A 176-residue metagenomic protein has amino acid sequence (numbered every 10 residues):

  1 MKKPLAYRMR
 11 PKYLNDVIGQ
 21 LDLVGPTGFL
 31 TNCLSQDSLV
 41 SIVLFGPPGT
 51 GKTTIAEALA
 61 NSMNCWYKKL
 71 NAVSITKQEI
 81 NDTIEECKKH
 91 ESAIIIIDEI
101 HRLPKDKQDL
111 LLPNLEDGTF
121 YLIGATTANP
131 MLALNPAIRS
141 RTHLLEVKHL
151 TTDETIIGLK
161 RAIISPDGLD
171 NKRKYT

Functional and structural regions predicted by a protein language model:
M1-Q36: A short, basic N-terminal segment
K2-K3, N32-L70, E85-E86, L112-P113 (+1 more regions): Walker A/P-loop
L23-G28, C65-I95, P104-K105: Short glycine-rich substrate-engagement loop in P-loop NTPases that contacts/grips substrate
C65, N135-H149: A short helix-turn-beta junction within AAA+ P-loop NTPase domains corresponding to the substrate/partner-engaging
L70, I96-I97, Y121-A125, E146: Structural recognition of the conserved hydrophobic beta-strand(s) that form the central parallel beta-sheet of P-loop
N71-V73, H143-I156: Conserved AAA+ ATPase "SRH/arginine-finger" region at the nucleotide-binding site
D106-S140: Conserved catalytic/switch belt of AAA+ P-loop NTPases
R141, L145, I157-N171: Conserved AAA+ ATPase "sensor/coupling" helix adjacent to the nucleotide-binding pocket
